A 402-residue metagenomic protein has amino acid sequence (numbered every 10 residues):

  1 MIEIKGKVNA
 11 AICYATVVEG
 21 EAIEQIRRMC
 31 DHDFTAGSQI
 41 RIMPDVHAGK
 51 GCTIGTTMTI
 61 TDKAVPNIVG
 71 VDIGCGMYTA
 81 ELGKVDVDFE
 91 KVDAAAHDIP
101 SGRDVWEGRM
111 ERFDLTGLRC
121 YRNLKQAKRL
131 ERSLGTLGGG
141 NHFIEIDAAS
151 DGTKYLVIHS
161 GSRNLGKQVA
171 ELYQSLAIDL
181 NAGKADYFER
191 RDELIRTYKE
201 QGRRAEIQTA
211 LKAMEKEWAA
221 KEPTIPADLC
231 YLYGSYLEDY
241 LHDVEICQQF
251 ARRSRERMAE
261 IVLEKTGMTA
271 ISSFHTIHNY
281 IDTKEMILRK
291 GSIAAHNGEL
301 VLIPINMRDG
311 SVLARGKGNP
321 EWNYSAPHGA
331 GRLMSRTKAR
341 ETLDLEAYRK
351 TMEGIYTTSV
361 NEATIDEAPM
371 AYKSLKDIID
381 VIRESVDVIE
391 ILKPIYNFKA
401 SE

Functional and structural regions predicted by a protein language model:
I2-R28, T35-I42, A48-I54, D62-P66 (+4 more regions): Domain-length cofactor-binding catalytic modules of enzymes
M58: Acidic, metal-ligating active-site segments
G74-L82: Acidic/polar active-site rim loop that often engages polyanionic ligands
M110: Acidic, glycine-rich loop-and-strand cores that form catalytic or ligand-binding grooves in diverse globular domains
L115-R119: Active-site- or DNA-interface-adjacent structural scaffold in DNA-acting proteins
